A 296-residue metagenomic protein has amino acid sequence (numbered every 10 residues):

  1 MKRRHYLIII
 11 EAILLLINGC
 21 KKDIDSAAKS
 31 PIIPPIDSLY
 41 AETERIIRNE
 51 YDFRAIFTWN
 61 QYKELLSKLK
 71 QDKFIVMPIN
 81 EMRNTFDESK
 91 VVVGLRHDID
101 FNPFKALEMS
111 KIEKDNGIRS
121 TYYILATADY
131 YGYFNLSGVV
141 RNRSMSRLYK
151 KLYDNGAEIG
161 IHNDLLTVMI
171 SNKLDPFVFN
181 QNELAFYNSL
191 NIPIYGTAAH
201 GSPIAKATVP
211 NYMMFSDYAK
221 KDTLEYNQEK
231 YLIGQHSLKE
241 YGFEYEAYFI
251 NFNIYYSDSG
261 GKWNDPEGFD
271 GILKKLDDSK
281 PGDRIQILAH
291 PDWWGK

Functional and structural regions predicted by a protein language model:
K2-R3, L7-I10, C20-R96, D100-V139 (+3 more regions): Terminal accessory/targeting
G160-N163: Short beta-strands and strand-loop turn motifs
